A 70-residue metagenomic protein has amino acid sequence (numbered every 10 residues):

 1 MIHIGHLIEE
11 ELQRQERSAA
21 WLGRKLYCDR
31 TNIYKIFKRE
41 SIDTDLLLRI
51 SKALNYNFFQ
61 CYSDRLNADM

Functional and structural regions predicted by a protein language model:
M1-R17, W21: A short, Lys/Arg-rich alpha-helix, primarily the initiator
Q15, L26, A53-L54: Core residues of bacterial helix-turn-helix
W21, N32, Q60: Residues in the helix-turn-helix
Y27-I42: Recognition helix of helix-turn-helix/homeodomain-like DNA-binding domains that insert into the DNA major groove
Y34-K35, L48, Y62: Key DNA-contacting residues within the recognition helix of helix-turn-helix
R39-K52: Short, basic-rich loop-to-helix N-cap that marks the start of a DNA-contacting helix
N55-M70: Short C-terminal boundary/hinge segments that cap the last helix of small helical domains
